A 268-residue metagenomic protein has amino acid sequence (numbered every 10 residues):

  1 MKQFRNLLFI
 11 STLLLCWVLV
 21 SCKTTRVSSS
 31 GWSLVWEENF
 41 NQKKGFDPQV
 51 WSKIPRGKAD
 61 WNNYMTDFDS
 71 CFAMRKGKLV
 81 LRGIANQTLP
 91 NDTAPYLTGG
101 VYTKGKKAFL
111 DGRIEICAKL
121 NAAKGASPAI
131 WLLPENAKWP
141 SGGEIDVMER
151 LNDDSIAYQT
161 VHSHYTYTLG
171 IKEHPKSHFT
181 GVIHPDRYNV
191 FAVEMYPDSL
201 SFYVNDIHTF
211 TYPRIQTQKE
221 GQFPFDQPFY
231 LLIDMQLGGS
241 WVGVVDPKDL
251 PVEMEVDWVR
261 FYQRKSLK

Functional and structural regions predicted by a protein language model:
M1-S29: Bacterial Sec-dependent N-terminal signal peptides
K23-K268: GH16 jelly-roll
